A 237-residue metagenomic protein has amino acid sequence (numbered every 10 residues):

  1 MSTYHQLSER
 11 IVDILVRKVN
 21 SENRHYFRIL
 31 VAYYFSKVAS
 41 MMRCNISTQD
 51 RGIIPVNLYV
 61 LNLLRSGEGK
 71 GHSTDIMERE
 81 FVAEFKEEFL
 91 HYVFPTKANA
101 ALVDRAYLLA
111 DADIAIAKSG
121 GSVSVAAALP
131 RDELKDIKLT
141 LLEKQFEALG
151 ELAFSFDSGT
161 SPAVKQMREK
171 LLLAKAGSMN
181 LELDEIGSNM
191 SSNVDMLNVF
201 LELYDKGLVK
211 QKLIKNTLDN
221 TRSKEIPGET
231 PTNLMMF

Functional and structural regions predicted by a protein language model:
M1-F237: Phosphate-handling catalytic cores of nucleic-acid transaction enzymes
